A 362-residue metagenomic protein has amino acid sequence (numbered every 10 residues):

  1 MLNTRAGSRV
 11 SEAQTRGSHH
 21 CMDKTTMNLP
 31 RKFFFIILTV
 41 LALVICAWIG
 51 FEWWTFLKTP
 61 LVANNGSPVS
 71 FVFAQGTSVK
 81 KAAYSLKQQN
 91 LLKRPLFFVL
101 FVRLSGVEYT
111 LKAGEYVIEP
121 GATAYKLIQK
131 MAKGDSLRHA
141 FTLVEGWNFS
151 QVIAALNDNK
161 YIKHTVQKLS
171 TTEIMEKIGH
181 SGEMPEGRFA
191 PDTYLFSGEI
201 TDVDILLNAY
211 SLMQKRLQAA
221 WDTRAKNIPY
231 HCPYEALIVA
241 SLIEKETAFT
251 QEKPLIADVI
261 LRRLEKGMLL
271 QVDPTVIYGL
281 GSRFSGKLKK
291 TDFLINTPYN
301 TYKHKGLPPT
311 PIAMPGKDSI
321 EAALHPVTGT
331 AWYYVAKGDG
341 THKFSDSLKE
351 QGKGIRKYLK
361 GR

Functional and structural regions predicted by a protein language model:
G7-Q14, K24: Charged/polar low-complexity intrinsically disordered segments
N28-G66: N-terminal type II signal-anchor transmembrane helix that functions as the membrane-insertion/stop-transfer segment
A42-I45, E115-A122, V259-Q271: Short N-terminal signal/transit or membrane-insertion segments and the immediately adjacent low-complexity/disordered
F51-L217: Signal peptide-directed extracytoplasmic domains
S78, A154, D158-V166, E176-R362: Bacterial extracytoplasmic/cell-wall-associated proteins, especially those involved in peptidoglycan
